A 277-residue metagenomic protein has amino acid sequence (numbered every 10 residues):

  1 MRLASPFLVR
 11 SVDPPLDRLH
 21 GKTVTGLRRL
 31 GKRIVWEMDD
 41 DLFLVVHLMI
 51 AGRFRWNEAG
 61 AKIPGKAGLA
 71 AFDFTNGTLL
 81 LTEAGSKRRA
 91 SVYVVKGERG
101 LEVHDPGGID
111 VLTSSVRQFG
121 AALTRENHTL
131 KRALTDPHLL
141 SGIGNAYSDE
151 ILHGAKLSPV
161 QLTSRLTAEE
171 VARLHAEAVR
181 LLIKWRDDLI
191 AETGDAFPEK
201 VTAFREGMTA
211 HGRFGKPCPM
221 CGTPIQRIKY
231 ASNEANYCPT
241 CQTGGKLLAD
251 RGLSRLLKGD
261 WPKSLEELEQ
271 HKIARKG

Functional and structural regions predicted by a protein language model:
M1-R18, R28, R33, A122-G277: Basic, nucleic-acid-binding surfaces and adjacent catalytic neighborhoods in DNA/RNA-processing proteins
M1-V103, T240-L248, G252-G277: Acidic, proline/glycine-enriched N-terminal capping motif
L44-L157, L162-R165, E169, L174-H175: Phosphate/anion-contacting hairpin/loop surfaces
